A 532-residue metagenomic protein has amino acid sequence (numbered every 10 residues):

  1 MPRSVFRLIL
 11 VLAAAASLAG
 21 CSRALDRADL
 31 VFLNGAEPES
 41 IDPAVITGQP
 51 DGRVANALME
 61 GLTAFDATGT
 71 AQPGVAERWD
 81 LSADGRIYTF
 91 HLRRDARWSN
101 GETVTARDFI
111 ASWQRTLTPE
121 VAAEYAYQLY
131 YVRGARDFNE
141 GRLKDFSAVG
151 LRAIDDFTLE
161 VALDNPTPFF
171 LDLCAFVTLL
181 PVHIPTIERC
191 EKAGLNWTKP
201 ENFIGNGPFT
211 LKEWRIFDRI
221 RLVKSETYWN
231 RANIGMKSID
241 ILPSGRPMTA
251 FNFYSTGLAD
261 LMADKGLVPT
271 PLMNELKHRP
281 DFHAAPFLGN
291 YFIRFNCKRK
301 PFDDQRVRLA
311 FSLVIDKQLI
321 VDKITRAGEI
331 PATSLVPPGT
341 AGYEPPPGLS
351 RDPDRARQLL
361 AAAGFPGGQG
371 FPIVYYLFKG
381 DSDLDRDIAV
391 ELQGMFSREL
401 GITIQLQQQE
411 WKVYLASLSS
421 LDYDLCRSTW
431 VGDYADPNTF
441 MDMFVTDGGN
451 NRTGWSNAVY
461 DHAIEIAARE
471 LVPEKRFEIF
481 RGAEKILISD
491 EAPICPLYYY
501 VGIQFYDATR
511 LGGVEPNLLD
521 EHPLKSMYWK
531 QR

Functional and structural regions predicted by a protein language model:
A28-E39, E77, I87-F90, F109-S112 (+6 more regions): Short, well-ordered beta-strand elements
L33-D84, Q114, N202-G205: N-terminal lobe/hinge region of extracytoplasmic solute-binding protein
A36-R53, V75, E102, E124 (+3 more regions): A structural "hinge/loop" feature
E77-Q128, E160, F253, P301: Aromatic- and charge-enriched surface segment that lines or borders ligand/interaction sites
A126, C174, N233, L261-P353 (+4 more regions): Local pocket/hinge segments that shape ligand/substrate recognition
A135, F146, R152, D156-F157 (+6 more regions): Gly/Pro-rich hinge or "lid" segments in bacterial periplasmic/extracellular proteins
P168, R215, V314-E344, L384-Q393 (+1 more regions): Detector for C-terminal structural segments
I204, D240-N252, L267-P269, L406-A416: Short helix-initiation/N-cap motifs at beta->coil->alpha
